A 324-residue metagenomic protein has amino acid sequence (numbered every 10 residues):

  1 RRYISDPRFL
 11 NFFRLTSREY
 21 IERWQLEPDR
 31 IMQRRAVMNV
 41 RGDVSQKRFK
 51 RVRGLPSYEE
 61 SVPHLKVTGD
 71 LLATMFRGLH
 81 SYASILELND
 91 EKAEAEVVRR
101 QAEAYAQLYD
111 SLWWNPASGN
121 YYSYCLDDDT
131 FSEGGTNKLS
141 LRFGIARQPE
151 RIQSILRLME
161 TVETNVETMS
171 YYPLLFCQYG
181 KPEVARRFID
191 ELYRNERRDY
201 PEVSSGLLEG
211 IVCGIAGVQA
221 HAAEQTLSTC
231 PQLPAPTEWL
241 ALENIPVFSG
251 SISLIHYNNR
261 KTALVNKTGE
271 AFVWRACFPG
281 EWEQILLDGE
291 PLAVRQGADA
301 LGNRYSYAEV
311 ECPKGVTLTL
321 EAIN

Functional and structural regions predicted by a protein language model:
R2-D6: Hydrophobic or amphipathic alpha-helical targeting/insertion segments
P7-R18, L65-L88, K92, E96 (+2 more regions): Active-site core of glycosidic bond-cleaving carbohydrate-active enzymes
F13, M38-D43, Y105, P231-P234: Amphipathic alpha-helical surface "interface" segments used for docking/oligomerization or membrane association within
Q25-I31, R35-V37, Q101, Y105-G119: Glycan-recognition and catalytic cores of secretory/periplasmic carbohydrate-active enzymes
V40-V67, Y193-E196: Acidic/His metal-coordination segments adjacent to aromatic residues that form catalytic metal sites in metalloenzymes
E183-N324: Non-catalytic C-terminal accessory modules of carbohydrate-active enzymes
